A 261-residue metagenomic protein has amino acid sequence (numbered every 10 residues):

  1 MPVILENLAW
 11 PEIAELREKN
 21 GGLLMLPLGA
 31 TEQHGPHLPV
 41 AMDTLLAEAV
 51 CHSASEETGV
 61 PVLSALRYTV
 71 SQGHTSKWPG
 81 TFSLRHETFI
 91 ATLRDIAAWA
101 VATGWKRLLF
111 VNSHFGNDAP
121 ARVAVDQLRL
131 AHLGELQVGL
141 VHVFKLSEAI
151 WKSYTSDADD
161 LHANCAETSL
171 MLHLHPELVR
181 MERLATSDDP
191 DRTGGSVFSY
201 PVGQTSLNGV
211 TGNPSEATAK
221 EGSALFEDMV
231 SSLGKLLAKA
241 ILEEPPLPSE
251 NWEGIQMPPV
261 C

Functional and structural regions predicted by a protein language model:
M1-L109, S113-C261: Extended, histidine- and acidic-residue-enriched regions that form the cofactor-binding/catalytic faces
